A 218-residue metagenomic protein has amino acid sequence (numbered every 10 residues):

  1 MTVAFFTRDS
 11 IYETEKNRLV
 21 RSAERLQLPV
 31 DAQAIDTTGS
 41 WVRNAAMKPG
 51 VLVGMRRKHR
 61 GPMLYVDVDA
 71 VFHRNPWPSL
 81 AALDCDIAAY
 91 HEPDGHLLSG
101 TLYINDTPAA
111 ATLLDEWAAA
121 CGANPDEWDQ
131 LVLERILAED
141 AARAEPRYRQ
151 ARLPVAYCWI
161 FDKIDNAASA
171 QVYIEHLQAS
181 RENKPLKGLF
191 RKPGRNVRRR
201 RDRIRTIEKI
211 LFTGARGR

Functional and structural regions predicted by a protein language model:
M1-G61, P108, W128, E139-A142 (+2 more regions): N-terminal anchoring/stem segment of glycosyltransferases
Q33-D36, Y90, L153-V155: Conserved beta-strand termini and adjacent loop/short-helix elements that scaffold enzyme active sites in alpha/beta
K48, V66, L97-G100, D129 (+1 more regions): Residues that flank catalytic or metal-binding motifs in active/ligand-binding sites
R60-D69: Short beta-strand-to-loop acidic/aromatic patch adjacent to the donor-nucleotide binding site
R60-G61, C85, S169-V172: Short, high-confidence coil segments that cap the C-terminus of an alpha-helix and link into the following beta-strand
F72-S99: Conserved donor-nucleotide/metal-binding helix-loop-beta segment in metal-dependent transferases, i.e., the alpha-helix
G100-I104, P108: Short glycine- and hydrophobic/aromatic-rich loop-to-beta-strand nucleating segment in the catalytic cores
T112-R205, K209: Catalytic core and acceptor-binding pocket of nucleotide-sugar-dependent glycosyltransferases
